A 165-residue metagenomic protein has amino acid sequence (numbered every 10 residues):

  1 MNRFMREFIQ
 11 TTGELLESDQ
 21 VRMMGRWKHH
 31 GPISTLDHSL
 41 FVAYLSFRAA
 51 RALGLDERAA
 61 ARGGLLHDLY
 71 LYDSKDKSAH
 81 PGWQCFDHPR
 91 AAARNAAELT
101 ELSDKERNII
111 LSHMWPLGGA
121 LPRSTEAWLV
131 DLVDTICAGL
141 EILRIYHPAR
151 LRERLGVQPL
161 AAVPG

Functional and structural regions predicted by a protein language model:
M1-G165: Metal-dependent phosphohydrolase cores
